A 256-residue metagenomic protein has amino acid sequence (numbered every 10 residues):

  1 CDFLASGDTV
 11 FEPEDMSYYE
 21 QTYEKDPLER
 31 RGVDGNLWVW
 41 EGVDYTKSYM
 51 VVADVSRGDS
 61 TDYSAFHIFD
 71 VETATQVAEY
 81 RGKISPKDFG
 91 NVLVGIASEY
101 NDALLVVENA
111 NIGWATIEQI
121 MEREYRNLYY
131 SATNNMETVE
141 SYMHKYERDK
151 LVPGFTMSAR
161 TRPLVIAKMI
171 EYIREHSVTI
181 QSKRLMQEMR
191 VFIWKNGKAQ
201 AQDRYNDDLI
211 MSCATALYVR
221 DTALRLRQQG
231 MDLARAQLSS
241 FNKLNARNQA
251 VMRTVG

Functional and structural regions predicted by a protein language model:
C1-T133, V139-E140, A159, P163-A167 (+1 more regions): RNase H-like, metal-dependent nuclease domains and their acidic two-metal-ion catalytic environment used
S141-P153: Surface-exposed intrinsically disordered loops and tails
V152-F155, Y172: Structured lumen-facing ectodomains of secretory-pathway proteins
